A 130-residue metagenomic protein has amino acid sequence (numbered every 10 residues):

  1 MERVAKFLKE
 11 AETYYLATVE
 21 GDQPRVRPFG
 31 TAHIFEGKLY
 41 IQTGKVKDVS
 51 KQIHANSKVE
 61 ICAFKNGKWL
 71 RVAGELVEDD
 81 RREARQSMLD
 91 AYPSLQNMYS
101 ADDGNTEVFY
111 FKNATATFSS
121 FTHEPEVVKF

Functional and structural regions predicted by a protein language model:
M1-E2, T43-K47, P93-S94: Charged, amphipathic alpha-helical segments
K6-E20, V59-I61: A short, Trp-centered hydrophobic/proline-enriched beta-strand micro-motif
F29-A32, G74-L76: Hydrophobic/aromatic beta-strand elements that line small-molecule binding cavities or substrate pockets in beta-rich
A32-N66: A short mixed-secondary-structure module that forms the rim of ligand-binding clefts
R71-F130: Charged, gly/pro-rich active-site loop segments
